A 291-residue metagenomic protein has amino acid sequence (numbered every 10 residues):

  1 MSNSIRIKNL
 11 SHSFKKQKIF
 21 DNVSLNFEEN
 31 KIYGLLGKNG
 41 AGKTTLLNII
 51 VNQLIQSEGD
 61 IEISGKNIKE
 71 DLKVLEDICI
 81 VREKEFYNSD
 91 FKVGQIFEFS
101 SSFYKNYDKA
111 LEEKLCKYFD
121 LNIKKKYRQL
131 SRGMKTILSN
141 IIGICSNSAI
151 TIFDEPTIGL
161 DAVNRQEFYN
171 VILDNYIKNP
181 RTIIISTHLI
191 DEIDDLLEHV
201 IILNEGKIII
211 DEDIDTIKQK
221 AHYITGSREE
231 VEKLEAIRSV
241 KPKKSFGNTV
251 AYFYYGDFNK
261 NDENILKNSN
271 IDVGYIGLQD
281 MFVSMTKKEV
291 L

Functional and structural regions predicted by a protein language model:
I5, F20-N22: Conserved structural motif at the start of ABC-family nucleotide-binding domains
Y33-K38: The feature captures the beta-strand-to-loop junction immediately N-terminal to the Walker
V51: Helix-to-loop junction immediately C-terminal to a conserved catalytic motif
G59-V74: Conserved ABC transporter NBD signature motif
K73, I80-S139: ABC-family P-loop ATPase nucleotide-binding domains
T151-E155, L160: Catalytic Walker B motif of ABC-type/P-loop ATPase nucleotide-binding domains
Y169-Y255: ABC transporter nucleotide-binding domain
F246-L291: C-terminal coupling/interaction segments
